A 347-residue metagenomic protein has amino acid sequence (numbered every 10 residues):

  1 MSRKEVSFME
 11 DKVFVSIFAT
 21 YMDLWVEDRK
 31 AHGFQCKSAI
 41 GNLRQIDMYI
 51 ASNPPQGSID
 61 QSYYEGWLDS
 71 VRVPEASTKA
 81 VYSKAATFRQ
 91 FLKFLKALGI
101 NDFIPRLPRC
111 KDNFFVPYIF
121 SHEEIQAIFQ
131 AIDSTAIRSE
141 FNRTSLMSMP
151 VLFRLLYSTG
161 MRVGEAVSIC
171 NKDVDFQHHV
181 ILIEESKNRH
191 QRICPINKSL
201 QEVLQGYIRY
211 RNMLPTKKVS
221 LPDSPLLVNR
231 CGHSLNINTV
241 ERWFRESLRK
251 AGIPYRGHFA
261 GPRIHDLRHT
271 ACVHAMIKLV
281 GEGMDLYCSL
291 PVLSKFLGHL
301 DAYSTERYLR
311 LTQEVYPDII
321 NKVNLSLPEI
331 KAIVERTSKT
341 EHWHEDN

Functional and structural regions predicted by a protein language model:
S2-N347: Conserved catalytic core of the tyrosine transesterase superfamily
